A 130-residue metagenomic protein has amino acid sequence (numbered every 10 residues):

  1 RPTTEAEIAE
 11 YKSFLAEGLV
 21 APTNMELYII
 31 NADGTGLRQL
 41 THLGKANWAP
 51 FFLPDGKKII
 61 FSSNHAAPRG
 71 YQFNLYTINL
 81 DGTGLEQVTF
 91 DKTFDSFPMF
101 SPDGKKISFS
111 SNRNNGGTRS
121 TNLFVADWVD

Functional and structural regions predicted by a protein language model:
R1-E26, Q39-N47, S62-N74, L80 (+2 more regions): A flexible loop/linker signature enriched in serine peptidases of the S9 family
N31-T35, N79-T83, W128-D130: Short loop/turn segments that connect beta-strands within beta-propeller blades
P54-D55, P102-D103: Residue-level detector of Asp-centered blade-edge/turn motifs that repeat once per structural unit in beta-propeller
I59-I60, I107: Hydrophobic beta-strand positions that form the internal "hydrophobic ladder" of WD40/Gbeta-like beta-propeller blades
L85, T89-S96, G104: A broadly tuned preference for mixed-charge, low-complexity surface segments
K105, F124-W128: A short, amphipathic alpha-helical segment
